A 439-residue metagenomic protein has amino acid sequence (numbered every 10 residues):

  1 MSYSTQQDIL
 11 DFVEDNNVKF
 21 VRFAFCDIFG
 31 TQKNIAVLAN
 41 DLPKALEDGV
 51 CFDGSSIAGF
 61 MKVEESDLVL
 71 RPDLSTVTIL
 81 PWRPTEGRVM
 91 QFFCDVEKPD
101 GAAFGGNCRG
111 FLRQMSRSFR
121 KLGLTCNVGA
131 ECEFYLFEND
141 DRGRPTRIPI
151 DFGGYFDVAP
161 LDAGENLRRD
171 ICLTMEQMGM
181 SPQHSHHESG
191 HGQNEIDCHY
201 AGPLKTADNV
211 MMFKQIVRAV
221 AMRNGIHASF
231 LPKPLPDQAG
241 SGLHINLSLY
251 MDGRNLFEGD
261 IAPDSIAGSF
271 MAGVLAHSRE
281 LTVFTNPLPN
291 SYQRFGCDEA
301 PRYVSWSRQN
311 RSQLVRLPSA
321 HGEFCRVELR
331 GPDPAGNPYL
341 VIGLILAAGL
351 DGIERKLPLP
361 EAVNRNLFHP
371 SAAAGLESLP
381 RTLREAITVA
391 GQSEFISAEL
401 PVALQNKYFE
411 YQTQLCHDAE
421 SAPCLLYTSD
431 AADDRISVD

Functional and structural regions predicted by a protein language model:
S2-S429: Glycine-rich, acidic/polar active-site loops that bind/position phosphate-bearing ligands
Y427-D439: Single conserved hydrophobic/aromatic residue that forms the stacking wall/gate of nucleotide- or nucleobase-binding
